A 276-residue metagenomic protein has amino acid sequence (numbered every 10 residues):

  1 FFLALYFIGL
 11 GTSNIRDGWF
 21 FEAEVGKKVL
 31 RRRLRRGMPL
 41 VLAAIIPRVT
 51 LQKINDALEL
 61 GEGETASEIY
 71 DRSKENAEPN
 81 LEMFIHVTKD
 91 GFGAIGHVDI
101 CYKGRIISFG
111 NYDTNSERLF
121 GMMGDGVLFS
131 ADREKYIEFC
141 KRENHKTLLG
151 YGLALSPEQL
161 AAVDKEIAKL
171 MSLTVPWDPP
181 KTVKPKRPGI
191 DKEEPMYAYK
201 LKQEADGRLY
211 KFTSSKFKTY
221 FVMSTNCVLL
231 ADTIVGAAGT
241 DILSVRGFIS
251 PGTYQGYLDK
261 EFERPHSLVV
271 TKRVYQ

Functional and structural regions predicted by a protein language model:
F1, G9-V222, L258-Q276: Non-catalytic ligand/cofactor/substrate-binding and regulatory segments of enzyme domains
A94-I95, F217-P251: Active-site nucleophilic cysteine motif
V245-R264: Polar, surface-exposed loop/tail segments that function as active-site lids or cofactor/substrate-recognition elements
